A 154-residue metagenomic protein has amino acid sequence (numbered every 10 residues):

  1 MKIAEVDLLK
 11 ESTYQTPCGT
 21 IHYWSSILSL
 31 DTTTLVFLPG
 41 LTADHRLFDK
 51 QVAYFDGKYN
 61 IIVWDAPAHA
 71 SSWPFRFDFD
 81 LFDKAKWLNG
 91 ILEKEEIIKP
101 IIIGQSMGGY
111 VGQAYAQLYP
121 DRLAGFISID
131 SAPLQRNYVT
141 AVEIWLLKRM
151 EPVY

Functional and structural regions predicted by a protein language model:
K2-T20: N-terminal cap/lid segment of alpha/beta-hydrolase-fold proteins
T16-C18, W24, I62-I103, L118: Active-site loop/oxyanion-hole signature of alpha/beta-hydrolase fold enzymes
G19-P74: Conserved HGGG/HGGXW glycine-rich cap/lid loop of the alpha/beta-hydrolase fold
T34, N60, I98-I101, R122-G125: Structural signature of beta-strand start/N-cap positions in the alpha/beta core of ABC transporter nucleotide-binding
A43, A68, G109, P133-L134: Active-site micro-motifs of SAM-dependent methyltransferase domains
K50-A53, G57, G90, Q117-D121: Short, well-ordered alpha-helices that flank and scaffold nucleotide-derived cofactor binding pockets
G104-G108, G112: Gly/Ala-rich beta-loop-alpha elbow adjacent to hydrolase catalytic centers
Q113-L118, A124-Y154: Flexible "cap/lid" loop of the alpha/beta hydrolase fold
